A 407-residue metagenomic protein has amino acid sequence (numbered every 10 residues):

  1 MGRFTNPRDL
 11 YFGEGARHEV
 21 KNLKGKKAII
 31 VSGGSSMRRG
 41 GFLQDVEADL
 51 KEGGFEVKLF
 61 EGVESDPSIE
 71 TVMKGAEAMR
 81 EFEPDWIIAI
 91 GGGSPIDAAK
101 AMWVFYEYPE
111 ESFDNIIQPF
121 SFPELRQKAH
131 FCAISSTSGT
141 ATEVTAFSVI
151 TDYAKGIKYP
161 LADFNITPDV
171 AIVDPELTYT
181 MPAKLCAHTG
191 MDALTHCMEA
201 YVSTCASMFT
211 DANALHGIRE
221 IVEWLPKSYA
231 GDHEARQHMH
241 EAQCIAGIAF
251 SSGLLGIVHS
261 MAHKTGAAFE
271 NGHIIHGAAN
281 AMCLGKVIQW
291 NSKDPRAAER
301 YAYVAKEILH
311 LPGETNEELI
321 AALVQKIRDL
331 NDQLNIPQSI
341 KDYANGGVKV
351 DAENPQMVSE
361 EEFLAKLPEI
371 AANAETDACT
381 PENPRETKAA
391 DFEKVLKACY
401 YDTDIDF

Functional and structural regions predicted by a protein language model:
M1-W86, I340: ATP/NTP phosphate-donor binding region
E70-E176: Glycine/threonine-rich beta-strand-loop-alpha-helix active-site module that forms ligand/phosphate-binding
F147-G253: Carboxylate- and glycine-rich phosphate/diphosphate-binding segment that chelates Mg2+/Mn2+
L194-M198, M239-G247, M261, L284 (+4 more regions): Short alpha-helical scaffolding segments that buttress acidic/His motifs in well-ordered protein cores
T204-N213, S228-H238, G253-V258, I274-G277 (+4 more regions): Flexible, glycine/charged-enriched surface loops at secondary-structure junctions
G253-R328: C-terminal catalytic subdomain
A305-F407: C-terminal charged capping/lid subdomain of soluble metabolic enzymes
